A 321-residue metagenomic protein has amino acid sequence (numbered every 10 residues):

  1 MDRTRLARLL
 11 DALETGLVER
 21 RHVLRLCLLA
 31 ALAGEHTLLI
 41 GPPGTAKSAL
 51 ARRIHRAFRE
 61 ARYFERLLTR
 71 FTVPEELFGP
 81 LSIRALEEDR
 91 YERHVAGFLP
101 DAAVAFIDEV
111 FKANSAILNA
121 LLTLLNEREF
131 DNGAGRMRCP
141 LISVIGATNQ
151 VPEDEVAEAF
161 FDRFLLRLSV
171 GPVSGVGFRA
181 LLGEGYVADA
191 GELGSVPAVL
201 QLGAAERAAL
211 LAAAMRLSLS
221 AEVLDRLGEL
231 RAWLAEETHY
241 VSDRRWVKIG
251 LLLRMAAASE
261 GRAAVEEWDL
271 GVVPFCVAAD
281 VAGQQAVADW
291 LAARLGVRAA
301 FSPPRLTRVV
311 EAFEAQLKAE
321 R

Functional and structural regions predicted by a protein language model:
R3, G16-L17, L168-S242, R262-A263: Conserved C-terminal "switch" segment of AAA+ ATPases
R3-P42: Pre-Walker A (pre-P-loop) alpha-helix and adjacent loop at the N terminus of AAA/AAA+ ATPase modules, a conserved
E19, C27, L39, L77 (+6 more regions): Conserved RecA-like P-loop NTPase ATPase core
L28-R70: Walker A/P-loop
A61, R84-R90, V104-V199, L211: Canonical AAA+ ATPase core
R70-P100: Short glycine-rich substrate-engagement loop in P-loop NTPases that contacts/grips substrate
D225-A232, R244-A258, W268-G271: C-terminal helical "lid" of AAA+/P-loop NTPase domains
E236, A258-R321: C-terminal engagement/docking regions of AAA+ P-loop ATPases
